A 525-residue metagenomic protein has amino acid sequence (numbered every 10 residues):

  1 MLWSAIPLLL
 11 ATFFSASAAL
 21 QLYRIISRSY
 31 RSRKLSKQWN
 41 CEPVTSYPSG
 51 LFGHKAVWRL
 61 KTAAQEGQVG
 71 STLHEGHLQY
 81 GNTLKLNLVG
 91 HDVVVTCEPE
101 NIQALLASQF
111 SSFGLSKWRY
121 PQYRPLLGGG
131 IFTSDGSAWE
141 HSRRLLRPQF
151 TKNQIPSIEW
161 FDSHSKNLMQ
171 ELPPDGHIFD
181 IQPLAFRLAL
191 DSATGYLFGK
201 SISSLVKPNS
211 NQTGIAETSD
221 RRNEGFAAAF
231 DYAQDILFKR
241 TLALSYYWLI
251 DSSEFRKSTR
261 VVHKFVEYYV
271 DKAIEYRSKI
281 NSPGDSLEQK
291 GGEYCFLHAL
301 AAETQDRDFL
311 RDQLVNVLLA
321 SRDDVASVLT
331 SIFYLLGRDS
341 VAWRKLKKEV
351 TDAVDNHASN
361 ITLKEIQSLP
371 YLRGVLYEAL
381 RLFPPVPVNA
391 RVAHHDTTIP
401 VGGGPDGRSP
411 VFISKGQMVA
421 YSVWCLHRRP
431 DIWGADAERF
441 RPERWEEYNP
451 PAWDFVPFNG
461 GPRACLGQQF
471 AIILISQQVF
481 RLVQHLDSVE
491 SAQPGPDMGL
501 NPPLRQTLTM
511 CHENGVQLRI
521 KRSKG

Functional and structural regions predicted by a protein language model:
L2-H141, I155-P156, W160-Q170, L188 (+5 more regions): N-terminal membrane-proximal hinge/A-helix region immediately C-terminal to the signal-anchor transmembrane segment
T62-V93, S116-S134, R144-V206, F265-P283 (+6 more regions): Cytochrome P450 catalytic-domain "roof"
L115-P121, S157-L329, K345: Cytochrome P450 heme-thiolate monooxygenase catalytic core
P174, I202-S203, S340-A342, P451 (+1 more regions): Cytochrome P450 heme-binding "Cys pocket" and the immediately downstream C-terminal segment
I215-G225, P283-G291, L335-V386, A393 (+4 more regions): Cytochrome P450 I-helix active-site segment
D324-G337, Q478: Short, small-residue alpha-helix embedded
P385, G407, K415, Y421-Y448: Conserved cytochrome P450 K-helix/beta-meander segment immediately N-terminal to the heme-binding cysteine loop
T509-G525: C-terminal helix/juxtamembrane-tail motif
